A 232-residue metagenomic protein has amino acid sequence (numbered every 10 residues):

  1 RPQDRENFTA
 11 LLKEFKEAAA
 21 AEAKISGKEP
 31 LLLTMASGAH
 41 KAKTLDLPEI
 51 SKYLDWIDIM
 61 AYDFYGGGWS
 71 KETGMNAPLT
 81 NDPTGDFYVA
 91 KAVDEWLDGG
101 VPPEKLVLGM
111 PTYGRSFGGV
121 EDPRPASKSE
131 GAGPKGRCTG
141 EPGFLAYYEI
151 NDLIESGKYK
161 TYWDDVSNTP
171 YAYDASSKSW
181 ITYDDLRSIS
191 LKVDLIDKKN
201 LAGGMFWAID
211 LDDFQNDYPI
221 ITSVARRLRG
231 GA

Functional and structural regions predicted by a protein language model:
R1-I150: Substrate-binding surface in catalytic domains of secreted glycosidases
D55-D58, D63, D164, D184 (+1 more regions): Acidic side chains
R115-S116, P123, K178, D184-A232: Acidic/aromatic/glycine-rich contiguous surface patches that form carbohydrate-binding/processing clefts and analogous
T139-L201: Hydrophobic, secondary-structure "cap" segments at the distal end of domains
